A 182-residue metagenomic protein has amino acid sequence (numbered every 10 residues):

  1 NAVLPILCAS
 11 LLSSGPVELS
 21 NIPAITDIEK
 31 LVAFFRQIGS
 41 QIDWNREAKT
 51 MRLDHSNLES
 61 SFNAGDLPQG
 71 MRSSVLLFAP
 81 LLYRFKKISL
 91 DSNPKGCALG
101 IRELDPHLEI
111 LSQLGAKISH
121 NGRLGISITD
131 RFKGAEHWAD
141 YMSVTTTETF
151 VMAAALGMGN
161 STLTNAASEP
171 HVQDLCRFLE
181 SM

Functional and structural regions predicted by a protein language model:
N1-M182: Structural preference for solvent-exposed beta-strand-turn elements and adjacent flexible terminal/loop segments within
